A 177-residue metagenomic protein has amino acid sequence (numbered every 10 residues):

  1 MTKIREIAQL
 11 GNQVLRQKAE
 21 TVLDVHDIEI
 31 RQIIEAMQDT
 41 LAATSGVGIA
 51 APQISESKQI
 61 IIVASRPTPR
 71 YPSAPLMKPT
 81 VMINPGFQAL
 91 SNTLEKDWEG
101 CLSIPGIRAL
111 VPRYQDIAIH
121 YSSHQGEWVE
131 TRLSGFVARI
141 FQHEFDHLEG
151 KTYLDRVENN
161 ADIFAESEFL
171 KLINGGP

Functional and structural regions predicted by a protein language model:
M1-Q142, H147-P177: Active-site rim/adjacent substrate-binding subdomains
